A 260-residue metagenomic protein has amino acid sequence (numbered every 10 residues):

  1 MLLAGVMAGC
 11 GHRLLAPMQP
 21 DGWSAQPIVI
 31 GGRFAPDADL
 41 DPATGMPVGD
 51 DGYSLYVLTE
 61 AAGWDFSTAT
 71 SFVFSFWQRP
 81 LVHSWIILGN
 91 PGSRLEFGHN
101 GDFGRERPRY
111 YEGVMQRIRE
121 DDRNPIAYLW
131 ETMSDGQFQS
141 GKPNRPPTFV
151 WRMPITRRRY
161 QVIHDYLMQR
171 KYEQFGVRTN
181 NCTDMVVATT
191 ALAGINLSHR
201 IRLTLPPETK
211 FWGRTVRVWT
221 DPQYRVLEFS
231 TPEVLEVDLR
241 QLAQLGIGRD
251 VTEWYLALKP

Functional and structural regions predicted by a protein language model:
M1-L2: N-terminal export leaders
V6-G9: C-terminal motif of bacterial Sec signal peptides marking the signal peptidase cleavage site
G11-T44, Q161-P260: Activation targets extended, charge/polar-rich intrinsically disordered C-terminal tails
P17-N144: Glycine-rich catalytic cores of cysteine/serine-nucleophile enzymes that process amide/ester linkages in cell-envelope
F72-S75, R145-M153, M168-V177: Second-shell loop/turn segments in exported
T132-D165: A structural motif
